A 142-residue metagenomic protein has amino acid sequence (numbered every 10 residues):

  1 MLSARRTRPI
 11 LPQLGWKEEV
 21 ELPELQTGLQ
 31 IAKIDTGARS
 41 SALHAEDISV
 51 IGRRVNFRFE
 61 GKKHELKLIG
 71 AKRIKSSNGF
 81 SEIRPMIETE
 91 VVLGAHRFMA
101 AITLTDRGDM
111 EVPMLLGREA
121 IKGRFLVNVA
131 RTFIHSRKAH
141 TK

Functional and structural regions predicted by a protein language model:
M1-K142: Pepsin/retropepsin-fold aspartyl endopeptidases
